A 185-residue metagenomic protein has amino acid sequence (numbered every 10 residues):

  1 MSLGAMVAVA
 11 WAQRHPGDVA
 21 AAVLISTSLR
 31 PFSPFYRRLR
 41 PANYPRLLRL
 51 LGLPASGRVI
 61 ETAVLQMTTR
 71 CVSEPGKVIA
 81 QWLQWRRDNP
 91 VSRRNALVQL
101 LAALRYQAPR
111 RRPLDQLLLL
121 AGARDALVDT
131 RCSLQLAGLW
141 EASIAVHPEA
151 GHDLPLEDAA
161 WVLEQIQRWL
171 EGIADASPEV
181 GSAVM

Functional and structural regions predicted by a protein language model:
S2-G4, A8: Gly/Ala-rich beta-loop-alpha elbow adjacent to hydrolase catalytic centers
A10-R14, Q135: Active-site signature of alpha/beta-hydrolase-fold catalytic machinery across serine- and Asp/Cys-nucleophile hydrolases
Q13-R14, D18-G52: Flexible "cap/lid" loop of the alpha/beta hydrolase fold
A55-R110: Conserved alpha/beta-hydrolase catalytic His-Asp/Glu region
P113, L119-A121, D125: Short beta-strand/loop motif that positions the catalytic acidic residue of the alpha/beta-hydrolase fold
A126-C132: Conserved alpha/beta-hydrolase "acid-adjacent" motif
L134-A142: Active-site-adjacent alpha-helix of alpha/beta-hydrolase-fold enzymes
A150-L163: Catalytic histidine-centered segment of alpha/beta-hydrolase-like enzymes
